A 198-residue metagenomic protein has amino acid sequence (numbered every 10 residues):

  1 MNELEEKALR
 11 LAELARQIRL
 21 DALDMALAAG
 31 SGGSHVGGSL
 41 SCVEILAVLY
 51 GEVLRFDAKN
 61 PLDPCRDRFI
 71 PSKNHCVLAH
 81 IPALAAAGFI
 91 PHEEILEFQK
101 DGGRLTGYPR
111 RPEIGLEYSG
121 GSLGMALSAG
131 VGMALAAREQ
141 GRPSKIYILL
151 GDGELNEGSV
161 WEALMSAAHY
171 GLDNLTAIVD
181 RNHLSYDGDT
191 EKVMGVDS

Functional and structural regions predicted by a protein language model:
M1-I18: N-terminal hydrophobic or amphipathic helices/low-complexity stretches enriched in small/hydrophobic/Pro/Gly
A15-G33, D180-N182: N-terminal capping segment at the start of a domain
D24, G132, I148, A177-V179: Structural beta-sheet core signal
L40-H169: Cofactor-binding active-site loop characterized by glycine-rich and histidine/acidic residues
I70-S72, N174-R181: Short internal beta-strands
R142, E191-S198: Conserved thiamine diphosphate
L172, D189-K192: Glycine-rich phosphate/diphosphate-binding loop of Rossmann-like nucleotide-binding domains
S185-D187: A short acidic, helix-capping loop that chelates divalent metal ions and anchors anionic groups
